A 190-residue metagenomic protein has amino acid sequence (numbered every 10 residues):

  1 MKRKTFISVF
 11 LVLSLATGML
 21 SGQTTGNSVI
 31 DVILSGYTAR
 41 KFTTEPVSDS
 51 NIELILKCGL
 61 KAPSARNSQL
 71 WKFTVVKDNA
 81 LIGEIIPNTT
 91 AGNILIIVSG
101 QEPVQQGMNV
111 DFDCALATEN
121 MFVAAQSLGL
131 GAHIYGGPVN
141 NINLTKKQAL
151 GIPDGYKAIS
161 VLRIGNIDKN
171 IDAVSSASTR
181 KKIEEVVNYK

Functional and structural regions predicted by a protein language model:
K2-T5, G18-K190: Acidic, surface-exposed loops and disordered segments
S8-G18: Bacterial N-terminal signal peptides
